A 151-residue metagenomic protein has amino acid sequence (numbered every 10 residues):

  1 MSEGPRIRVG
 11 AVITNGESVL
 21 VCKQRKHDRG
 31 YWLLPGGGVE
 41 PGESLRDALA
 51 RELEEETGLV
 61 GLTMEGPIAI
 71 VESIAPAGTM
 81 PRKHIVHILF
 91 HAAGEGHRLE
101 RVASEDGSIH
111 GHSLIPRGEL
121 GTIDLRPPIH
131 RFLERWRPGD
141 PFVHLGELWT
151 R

Functional and structural regions predicted by a protein language model:
M1-L34, G61-L62, G94: N-terminal strand-loop-strand
G4-R6, K23, M80-P81, L99 (+2 more regions): Intrinsically disordered, low-complexity sequence elements enriched in Ser/Thr/Gly/Pro
T14, S18, H97-L99, E119-L120 (+1 more regions): Generic "edge-of-domain/loop-turn" microfeature
C22, E65, E100-A103, H144-G146: Short, hydrophobic secondary-structure boundary micro-motifs
R29-W32, S104-R151: Nudix hydrolase/Nudix homology domain
V39-T63, S73-L125: Unchanged
I68-A69: Local beta-strand/beta-hairpin segments that build beta-sheet-rich folds
